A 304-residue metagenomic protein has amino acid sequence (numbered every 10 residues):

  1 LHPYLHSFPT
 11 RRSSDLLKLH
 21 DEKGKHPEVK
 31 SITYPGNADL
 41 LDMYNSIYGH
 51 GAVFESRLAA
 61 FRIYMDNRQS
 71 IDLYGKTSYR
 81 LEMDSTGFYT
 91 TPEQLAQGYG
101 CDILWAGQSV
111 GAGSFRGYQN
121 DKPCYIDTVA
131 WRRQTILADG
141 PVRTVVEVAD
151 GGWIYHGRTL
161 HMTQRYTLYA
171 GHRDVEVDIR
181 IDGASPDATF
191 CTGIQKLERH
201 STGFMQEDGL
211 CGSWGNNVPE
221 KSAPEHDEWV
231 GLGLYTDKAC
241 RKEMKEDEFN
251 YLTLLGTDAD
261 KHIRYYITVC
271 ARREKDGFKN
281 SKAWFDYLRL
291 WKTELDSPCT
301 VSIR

Functional and structural regions predicted by a protein language model:
H2-S13: Short, small-residue-biased leader/transition segments that mark boundaries at the very start of proteins
R11-D127: Solvent-exposed N-terminal domain segments of exported/luminal and surface proteins
L41, L232-R304: Beta-strand-rich recognition/accessory modules
S85, M205-A239: A recognition module on extended beta-rich or small alphabeta surfaces enriched in W/G with H and D/E
Q94-A170: Extended, loop-rich substrate-binding clefts of extracytoplasmic carbohydrate-active enzymes
T135-V142, A170-H172, D182-A188, G256-H262: A short, structured loop/turn motif at beta-sheet edges
E147-A149, R165-T167, D178-R180, G193 (+1 more regions): Residue-level recognition of well-ordered beta-strand positions that form the cores of beta-sheet-rich folds across
M162, R173-E207: Acidic (Asp/Glu-rich), glycine- and aromatic
